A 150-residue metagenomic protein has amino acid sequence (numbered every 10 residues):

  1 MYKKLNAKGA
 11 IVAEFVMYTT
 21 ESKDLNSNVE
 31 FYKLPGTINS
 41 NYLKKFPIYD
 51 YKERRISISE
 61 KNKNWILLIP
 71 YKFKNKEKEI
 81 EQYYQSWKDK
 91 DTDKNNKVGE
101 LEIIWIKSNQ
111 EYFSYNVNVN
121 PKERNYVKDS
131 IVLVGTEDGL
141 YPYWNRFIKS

Functional and structural regions predicted by a protein language model:
M1-S150: Nucleotide-cofactor and metal-assisted catalytic machinery
